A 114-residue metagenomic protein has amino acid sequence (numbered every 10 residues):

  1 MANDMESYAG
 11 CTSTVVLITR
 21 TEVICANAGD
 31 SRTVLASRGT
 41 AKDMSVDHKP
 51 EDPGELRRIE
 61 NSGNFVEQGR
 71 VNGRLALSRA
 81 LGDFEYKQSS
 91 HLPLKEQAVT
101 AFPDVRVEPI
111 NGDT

Functional and structural regions predicted by a protein language model:
M1-T114: PP2C/PPM-type serine/threonine phosphatase catalytic core, specifically the conserved beta-strand-loop-alpha-helix
